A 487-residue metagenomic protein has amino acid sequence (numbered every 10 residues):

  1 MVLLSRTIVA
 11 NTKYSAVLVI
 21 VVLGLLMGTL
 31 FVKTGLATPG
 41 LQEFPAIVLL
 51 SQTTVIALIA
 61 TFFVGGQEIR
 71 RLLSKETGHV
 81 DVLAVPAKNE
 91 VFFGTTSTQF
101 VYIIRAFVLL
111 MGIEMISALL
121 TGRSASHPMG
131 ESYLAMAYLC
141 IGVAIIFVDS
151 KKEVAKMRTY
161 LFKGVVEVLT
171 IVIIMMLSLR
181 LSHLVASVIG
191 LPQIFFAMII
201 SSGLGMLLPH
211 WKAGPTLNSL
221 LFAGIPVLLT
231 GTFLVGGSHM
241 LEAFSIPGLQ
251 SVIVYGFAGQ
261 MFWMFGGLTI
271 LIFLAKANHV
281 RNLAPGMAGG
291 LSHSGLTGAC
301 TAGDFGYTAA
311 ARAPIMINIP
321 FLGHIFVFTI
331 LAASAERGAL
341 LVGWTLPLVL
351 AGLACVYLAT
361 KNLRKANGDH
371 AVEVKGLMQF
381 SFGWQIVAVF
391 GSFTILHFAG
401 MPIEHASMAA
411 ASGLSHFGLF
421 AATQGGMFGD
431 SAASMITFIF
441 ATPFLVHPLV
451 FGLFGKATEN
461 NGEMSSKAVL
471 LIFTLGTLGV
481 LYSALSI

Functional and structural regions predicted by a protein language model:
M1-S51, A60-L72, F162-F222, V227 (+3 more regions): Structural signature of multi-pass alpha-helical membrane transport proteins
T7-T12, E76-T77, L83, N89-F93 (+4 more regions): Membrane-interface helix-boundary motifs at transmembrane edges
T34-V48, L119-G130, E153-A155, L184-I189 (+1 more regions): Inter-helical loop and helix-membrane interface segments of multi-pass membrane transporters/permeases
P45-T54, L72-M115, V166-V172, L221-V227 (+5 more regions): Entry/N-cap segments of selected transmembrane alpha helices and their immediately preceding amphipathic helices
A46-A60, G130-C140, V188-I200, A223-G224 (+5 more regions): Structural signature of hydrophobic alpha-helical transmembrane segments
Q52-T53, F62-I69, L73-K75, H79-K151 (+2 more regions): Alpha-helical membrane segments and immediately flanking helix-loop junctions that form or couple to the substrate/ion
G122-R123, E242-I246, A333-E336, F451-M464: Membrane-helix boundary connector in multi-pass membrane proteins
V480-I487: Juxtamembrane boundary at the C-terminal end of a transmembrane helix
